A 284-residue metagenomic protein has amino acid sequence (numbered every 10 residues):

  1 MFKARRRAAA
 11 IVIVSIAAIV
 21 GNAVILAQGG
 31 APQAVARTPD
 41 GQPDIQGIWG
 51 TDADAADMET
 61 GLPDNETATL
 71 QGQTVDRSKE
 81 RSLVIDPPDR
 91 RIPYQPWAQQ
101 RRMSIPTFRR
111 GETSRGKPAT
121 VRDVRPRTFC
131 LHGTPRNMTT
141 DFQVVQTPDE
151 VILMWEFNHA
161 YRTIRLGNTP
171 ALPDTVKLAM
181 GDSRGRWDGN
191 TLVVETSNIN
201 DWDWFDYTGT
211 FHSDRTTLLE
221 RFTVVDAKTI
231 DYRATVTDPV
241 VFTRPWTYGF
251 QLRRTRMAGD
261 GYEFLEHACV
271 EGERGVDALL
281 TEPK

Functional and structural regions predicted by a protein language model:
F2-R6, I13-V14, N22-K284: PEST-like low-complexity, intrinsically disordered acidic/proline/serine-rich tracts that flank trafficking/processing
